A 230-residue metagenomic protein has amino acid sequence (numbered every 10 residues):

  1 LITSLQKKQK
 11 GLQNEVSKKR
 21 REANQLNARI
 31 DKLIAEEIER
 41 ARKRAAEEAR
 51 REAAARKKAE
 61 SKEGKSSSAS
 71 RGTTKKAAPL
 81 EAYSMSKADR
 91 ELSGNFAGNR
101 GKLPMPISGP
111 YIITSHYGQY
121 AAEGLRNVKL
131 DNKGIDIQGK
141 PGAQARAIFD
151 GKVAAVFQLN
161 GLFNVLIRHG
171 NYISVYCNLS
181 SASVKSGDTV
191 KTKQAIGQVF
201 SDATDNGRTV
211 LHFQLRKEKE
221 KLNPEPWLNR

Functional and structural regions predicted by a protein language model:
L1-S70, P79: Alpha-helical oligomerization segments with coiled-coil/rod-like character
E15, L125, S201-D205: Short proline/glycine-enriched turn/loop segments at secondary-structure junctions
R50-P110: Long, low-complexity, acidic/serine-threonine-proline-glutamine-glycine-rich intrinsically disordered tracts that serve
E81-G101, T114-A147, G170, V210 (+1 more regions): Short glycine/threonine/proline-enriched tight-turn/helix- or strand-capping micro-motif at secondary-structure
M105-S115, A143-V153, K193: Generic structural motif
H116, V156-F157, V199-D202: Residue-level recognition of beta-strand microenvironments
L130, A147-A182: Zn2+-dependent peptidoglycan hydrolase active-site motif and core
V165-R168, S186-R230: Conserved, short, structured surface segments that act as functional micro-motifs
